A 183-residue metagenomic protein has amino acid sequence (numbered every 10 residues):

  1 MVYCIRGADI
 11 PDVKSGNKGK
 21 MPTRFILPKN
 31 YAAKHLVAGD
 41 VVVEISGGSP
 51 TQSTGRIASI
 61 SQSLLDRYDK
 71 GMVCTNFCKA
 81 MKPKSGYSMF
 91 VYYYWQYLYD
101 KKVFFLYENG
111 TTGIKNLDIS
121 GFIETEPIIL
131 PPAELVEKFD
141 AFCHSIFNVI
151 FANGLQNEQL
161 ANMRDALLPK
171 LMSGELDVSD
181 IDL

Functional and structural regions predicted by a protein language model:
M1, K20, R56-S59: Short Gly/aromatic-enriched secondary-structure transition segments
M1-R6, I119, I129-L130: Extended boundary segments
M1-Y3, K79, E124: Short beta-strand micro-motifs in enzyme catalytic cores
Y3, A8-S49: Sequence-specific dsDNA recognition surfaces
R6, K34-Q96, E108-T112, D118-S120: A short beta-sheet element
R24-I26, I60, M81, F151: Short beta-strand element of the conserved SAM-dependent methyltransferase core
G86, F90, Y94, L98-K102 (+2 more regions): Amphipathic alpha-helical coiled-coil/heptad-repeat segments
